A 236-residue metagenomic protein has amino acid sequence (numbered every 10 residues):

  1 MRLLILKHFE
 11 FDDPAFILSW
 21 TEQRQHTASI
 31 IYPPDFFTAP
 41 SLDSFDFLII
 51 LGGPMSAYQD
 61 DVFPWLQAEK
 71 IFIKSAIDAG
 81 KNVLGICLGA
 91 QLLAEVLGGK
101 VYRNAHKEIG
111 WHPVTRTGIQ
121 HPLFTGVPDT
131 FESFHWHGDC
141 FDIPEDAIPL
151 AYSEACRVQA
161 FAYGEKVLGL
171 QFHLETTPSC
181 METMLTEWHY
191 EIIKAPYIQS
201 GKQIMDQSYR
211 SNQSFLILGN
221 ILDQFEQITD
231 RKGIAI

Functional and structural regions predicted by a protein language model:
M1-L4: Extreme N-terminal starter segment of soluble prokaryotic enzymes
L6-H8, P33, L88, F172: Cofactor-binding loop segments of dinucleotide-utilizing enzymes, especially the Rossmann-like FAD- and NAD(P)+-binding
D12-F16: Short N-terminal binding/cap micro-motifs at the start of the first secondary-structure element
E22-L84: Flexible gly/pro-rich beta->alpha loop and the following alpha-helix that scaffold active-site loops
A76-K100: Catalytic nucleophile loop
Q91-F134: Ligand/cofactor pocket segment of small-molecule handling proteins
R116-I236: Amide-donor transfer/coupling interface in amidating biosynthetic enzymes
